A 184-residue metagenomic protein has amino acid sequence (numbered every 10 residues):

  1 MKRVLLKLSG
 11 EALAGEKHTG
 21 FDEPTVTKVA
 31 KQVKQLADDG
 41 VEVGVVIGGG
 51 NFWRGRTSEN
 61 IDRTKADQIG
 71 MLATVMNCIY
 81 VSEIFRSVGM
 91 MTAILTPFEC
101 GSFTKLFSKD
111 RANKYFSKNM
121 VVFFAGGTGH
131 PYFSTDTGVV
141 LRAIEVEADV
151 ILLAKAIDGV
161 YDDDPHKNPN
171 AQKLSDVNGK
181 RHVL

Functional and structural regions predicted by a protein language model:
M1-E42: N-terminal glycine-/serine-/threonine-rich phosphate-binding loop
L5-S9, I47-G48, L95-T96, F124-G126 (+1 more regions): Short beta-strand segments
K7, R56-T64, E99-M120, P131-L184: Active-site phosphate/oxyanion-binding loops
G15-P24, I61-M71, D176-H182: Glycine-rich tight-turn/loop motif centered on a GG-T
A37, I79-G89, L141-D149: Alpha-helix C-terminal capping segments
G40-G44, N119-V122: Loop/turn-to-beta-strand initiation segments
V43, M91-T92, I151: Hydrophobic anchor at the start of a short beta-strand that flanks the dinucleotide cofactor-binding loop
E59-T104: Glycine/small-residue-rich loop that forms an oxyanion/phosphate-binding "nest" at active or ligand-binding sites
